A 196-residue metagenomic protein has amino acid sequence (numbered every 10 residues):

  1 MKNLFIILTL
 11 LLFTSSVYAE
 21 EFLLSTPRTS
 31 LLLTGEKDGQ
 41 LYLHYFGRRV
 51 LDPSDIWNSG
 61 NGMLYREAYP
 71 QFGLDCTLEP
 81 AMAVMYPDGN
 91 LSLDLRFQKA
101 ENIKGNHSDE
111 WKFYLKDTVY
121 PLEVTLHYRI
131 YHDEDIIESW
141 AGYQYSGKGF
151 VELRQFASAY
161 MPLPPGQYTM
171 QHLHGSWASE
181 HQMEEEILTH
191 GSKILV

Functional and structural regions predicted by a protein language model:
L4-F13: Sec-dependent N-terminal signal peptides
S15-A19: Sec/Tat signal peptide C-region and signal peptidase I cleavage site
E20-L32, L41-V196: Polysaccharide-binding surfaces and accessory modules of carbohydrate-active proteins
